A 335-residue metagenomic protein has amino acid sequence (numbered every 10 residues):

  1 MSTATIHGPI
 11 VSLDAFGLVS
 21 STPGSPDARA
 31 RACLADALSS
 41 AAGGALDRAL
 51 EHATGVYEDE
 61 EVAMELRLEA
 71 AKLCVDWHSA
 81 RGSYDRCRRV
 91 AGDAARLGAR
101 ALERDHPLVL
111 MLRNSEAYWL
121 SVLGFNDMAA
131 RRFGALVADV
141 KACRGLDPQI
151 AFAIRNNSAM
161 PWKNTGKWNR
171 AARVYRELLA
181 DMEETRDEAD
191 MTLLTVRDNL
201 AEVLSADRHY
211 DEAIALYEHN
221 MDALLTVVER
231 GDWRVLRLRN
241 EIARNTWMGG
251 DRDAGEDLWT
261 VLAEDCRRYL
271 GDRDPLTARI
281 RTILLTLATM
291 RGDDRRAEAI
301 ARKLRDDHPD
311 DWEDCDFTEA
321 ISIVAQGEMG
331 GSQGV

Functional and structural regions predicted by a protein language model:
M1-V335: Intrinsic-disorder-linked linear interaction elements in eukaryotic regulatory proteins
